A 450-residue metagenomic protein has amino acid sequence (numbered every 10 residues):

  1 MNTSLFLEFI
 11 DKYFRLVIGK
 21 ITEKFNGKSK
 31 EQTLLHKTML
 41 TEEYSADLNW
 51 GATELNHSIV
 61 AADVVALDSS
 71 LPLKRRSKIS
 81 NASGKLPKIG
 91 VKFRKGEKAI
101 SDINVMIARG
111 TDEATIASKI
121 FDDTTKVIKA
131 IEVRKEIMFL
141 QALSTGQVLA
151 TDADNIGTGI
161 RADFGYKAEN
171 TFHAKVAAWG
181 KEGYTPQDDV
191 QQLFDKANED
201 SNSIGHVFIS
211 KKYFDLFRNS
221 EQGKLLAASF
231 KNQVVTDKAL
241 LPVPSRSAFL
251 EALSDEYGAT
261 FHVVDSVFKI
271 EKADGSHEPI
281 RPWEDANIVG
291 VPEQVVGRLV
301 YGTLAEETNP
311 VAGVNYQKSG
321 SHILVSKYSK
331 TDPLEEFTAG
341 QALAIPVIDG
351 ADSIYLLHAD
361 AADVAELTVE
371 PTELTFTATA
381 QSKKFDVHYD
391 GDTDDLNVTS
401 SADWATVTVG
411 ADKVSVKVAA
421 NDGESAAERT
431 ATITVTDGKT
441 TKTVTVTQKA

Functional and structural regions predicted by a protein language model:
M1-A46, A351-A362: N-terminal alpha-helical "arm" segments
L34-I107: Assembly/oligomerization interface modules of large self-assembling protein complexes
P87-K167, D189-V190, F194-Y213, L334-L343: Long, contiguous amphipathic alpha-helices that act as assembly "spine/axial" helices in icosahedral shell and virion
K224-E370, T375: Sequence/fold signature of self-assembling virion shell proteins
D390-S415: Surface-exposed binding patches on compact interaction domains or structured appendages
A419-S425: Short, surface-exposed loop/turn segments at beta-strand-coil junctions that are enriched for proline with nearby
A426-G438: A short beta-strand micro-motif common to beta-rich folds, especially ectodomain repeats
T440-A450: C-terminal edge beta-strand
